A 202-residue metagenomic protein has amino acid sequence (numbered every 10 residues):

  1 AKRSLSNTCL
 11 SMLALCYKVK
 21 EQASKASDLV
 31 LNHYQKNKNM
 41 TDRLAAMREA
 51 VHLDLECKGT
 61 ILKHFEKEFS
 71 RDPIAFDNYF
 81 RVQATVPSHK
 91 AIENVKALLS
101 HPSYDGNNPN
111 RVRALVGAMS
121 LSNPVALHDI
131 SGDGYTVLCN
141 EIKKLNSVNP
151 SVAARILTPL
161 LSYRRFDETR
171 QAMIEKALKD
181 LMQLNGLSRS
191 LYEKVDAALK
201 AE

Functional and structural regions predicted by a protein language model:
A1-E202: Long, ordered, helix-rich scaffold segments
